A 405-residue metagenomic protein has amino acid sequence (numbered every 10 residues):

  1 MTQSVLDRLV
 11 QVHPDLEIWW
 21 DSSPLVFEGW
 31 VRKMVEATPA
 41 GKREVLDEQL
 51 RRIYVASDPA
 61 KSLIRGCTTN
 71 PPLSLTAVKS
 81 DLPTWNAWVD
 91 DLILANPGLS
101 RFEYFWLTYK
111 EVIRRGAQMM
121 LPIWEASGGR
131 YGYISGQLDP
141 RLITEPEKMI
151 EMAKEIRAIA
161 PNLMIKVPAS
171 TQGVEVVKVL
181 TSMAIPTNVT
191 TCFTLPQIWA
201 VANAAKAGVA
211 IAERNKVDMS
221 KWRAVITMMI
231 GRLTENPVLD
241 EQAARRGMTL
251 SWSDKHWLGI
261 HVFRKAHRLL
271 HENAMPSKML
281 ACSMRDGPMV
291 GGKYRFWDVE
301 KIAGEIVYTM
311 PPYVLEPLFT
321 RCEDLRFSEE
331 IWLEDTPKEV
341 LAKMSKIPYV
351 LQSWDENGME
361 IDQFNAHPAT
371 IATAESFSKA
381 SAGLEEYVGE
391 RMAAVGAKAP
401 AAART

Functional and structural regions predicted by a protein language model:
M1-Q49: N- or domain-start disorder-to-order transition segments that initiate the globular core
L6, Y109-L121, I150-K154, V177 (+5 more regions): Generic structural signal for well-ordered alpha-helices, preferentially at hydrophobic/aromatic core positions
L16-S22, G41-D47, R65-T69, G132-L138 (+5 more regions): Hydrophobic faces of well-ordered beta-strands that scaffold small-molecule active sites in alpha/beta enzyme cores
P24-V26, P71-L73, S135-L142, A169-G173 (+4 more regions): Active-site-proximal loop/turn and secondary-structure-junction residues that shape catalytic pockets, frequently
V31-K33, T38-G41, R51-P83: An N-terminal structural lobe/cap that precedes and organizes the functional/catalytic core across diverse proteins
K61-I64, P71-Q172, V176: Active-site beta->alpha loop and helix N-cap motifs at the rims of alpha/beta catalytic domains
K178, P186-W332: Catalytic alpha/beta core domains of metabolic enzymes, predominantly
R326-T405: C-terminal extensions of enzymes
